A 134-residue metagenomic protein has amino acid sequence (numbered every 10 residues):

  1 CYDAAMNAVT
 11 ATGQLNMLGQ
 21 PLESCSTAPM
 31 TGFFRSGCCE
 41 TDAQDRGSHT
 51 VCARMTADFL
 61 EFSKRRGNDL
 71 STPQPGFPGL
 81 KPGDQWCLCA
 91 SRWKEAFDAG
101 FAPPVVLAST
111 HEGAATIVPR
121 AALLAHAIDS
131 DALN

Functional and structural regions predicted by a protein language model:
N7-D58, D129: Extended boundary segments
F62-P73: Short, structured beta-strand/loop micro-motifs enriched in basic residues and often containing a Trp
W93-T116: Short, compositionally biased
E112-N134: Glycine- and charge-enriched low-complexity intrinsically disordered segments
